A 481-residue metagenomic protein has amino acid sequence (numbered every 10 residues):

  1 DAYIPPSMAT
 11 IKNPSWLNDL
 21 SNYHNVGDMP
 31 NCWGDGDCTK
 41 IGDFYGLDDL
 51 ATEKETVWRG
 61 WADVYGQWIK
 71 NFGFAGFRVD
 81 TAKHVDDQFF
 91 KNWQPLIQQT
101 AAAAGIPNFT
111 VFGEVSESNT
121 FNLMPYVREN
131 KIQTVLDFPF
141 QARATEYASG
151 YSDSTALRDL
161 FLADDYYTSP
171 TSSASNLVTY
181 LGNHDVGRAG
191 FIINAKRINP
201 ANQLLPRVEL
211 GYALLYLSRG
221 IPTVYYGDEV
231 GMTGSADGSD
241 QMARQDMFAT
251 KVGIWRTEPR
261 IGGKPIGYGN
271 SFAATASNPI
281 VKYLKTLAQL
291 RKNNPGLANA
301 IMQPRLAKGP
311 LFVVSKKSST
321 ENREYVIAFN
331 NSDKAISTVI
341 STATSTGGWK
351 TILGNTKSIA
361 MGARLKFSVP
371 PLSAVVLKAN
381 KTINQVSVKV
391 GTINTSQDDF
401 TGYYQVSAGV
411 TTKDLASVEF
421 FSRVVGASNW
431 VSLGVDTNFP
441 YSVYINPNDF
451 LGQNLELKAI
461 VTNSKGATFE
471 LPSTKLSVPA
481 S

Functional and structural regions predicted by a protein language model:
D1-G27, T257-K264: Glycine-rich (often Gly-Gly/Gly-Pro-rich) flexible segments and glycine-rich loop motifs, frequently accented by
Y3-S7, D63-S173, L177, K196 (+6 more regions): Active-site-proximal helices and loops of the catalytic beta/alpha 8
D19-D63, Q67, N71: Chitinase-like catalytic core of GlcNAc-active glycosidases
V127, L160, L205, R219 (+9 more regions): Carbohydrate-interacting/catalytic domains
A174-A201: Active-site clefts of carbohydrate-active enzymes
T437-Y444: Aromatic sugar-binding surface patches on proteins that engage polysaccharides or sugar-phosphate polymers
